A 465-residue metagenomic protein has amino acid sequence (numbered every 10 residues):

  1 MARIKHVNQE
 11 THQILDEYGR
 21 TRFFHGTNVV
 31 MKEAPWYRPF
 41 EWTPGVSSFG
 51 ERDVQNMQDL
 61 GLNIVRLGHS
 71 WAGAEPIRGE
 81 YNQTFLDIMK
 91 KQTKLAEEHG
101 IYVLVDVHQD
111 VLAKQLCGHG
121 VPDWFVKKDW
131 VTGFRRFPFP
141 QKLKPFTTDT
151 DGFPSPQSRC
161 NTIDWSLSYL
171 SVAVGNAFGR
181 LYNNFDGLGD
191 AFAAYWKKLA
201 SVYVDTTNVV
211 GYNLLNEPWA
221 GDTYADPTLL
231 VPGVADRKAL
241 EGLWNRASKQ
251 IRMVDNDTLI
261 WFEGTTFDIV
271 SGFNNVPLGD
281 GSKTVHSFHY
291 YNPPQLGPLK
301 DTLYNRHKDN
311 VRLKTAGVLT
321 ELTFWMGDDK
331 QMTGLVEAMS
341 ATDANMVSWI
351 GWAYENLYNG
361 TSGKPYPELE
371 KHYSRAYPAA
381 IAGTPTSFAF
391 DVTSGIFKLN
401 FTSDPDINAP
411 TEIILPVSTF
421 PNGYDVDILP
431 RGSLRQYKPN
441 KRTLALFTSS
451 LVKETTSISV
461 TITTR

Functional and structural regions predicted by a protein language model:
M1-Q13: Short acidic, Pro/Gly- and aromatic-enriched capping/linker segments at domain boundaries
E10-F24, V29-L259, G264-G272: Active-site mouth of glycoside hydrolases
Y18-T21, D53, N183, G187-S201 (+2 more regions): Substrate-binding clefts and catalytic carboxylate motifs of secreted carbohydrate-active enzymes
V460-T464: Short, hydrophobic/aromatic-enriched beta-strand segments in well-ordered soluble domains
